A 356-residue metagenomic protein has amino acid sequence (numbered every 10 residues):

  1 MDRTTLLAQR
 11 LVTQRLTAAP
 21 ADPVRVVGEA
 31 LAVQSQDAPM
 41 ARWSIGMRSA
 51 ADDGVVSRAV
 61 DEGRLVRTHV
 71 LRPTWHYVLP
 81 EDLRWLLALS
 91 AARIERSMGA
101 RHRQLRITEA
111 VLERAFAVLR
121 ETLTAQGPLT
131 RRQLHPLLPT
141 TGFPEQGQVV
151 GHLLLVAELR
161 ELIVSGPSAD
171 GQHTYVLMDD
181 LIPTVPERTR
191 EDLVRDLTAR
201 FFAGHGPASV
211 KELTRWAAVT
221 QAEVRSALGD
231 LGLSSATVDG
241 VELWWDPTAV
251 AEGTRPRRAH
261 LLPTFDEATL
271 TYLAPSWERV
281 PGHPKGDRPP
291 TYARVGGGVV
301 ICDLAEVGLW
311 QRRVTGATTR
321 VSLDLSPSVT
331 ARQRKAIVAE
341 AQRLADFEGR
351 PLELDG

Functional and structural regions predicted by a protein language model:
M1-R132, P136-P144, R320: Phosphate-backbone binding and catalysis cores of DNA-processing enzymes
D61-V70, T74, L159-S168, G232-D239 (+1 more regions): A short, conserved structural fragment
Y77-L83, A169-R188, E242-G253: Short, cationic-aromatic polyanion-contact patches
L87-R101, D179-R200, G204, R258-T264 (+1 more regions): Short, amphipathic alpha-helical interaction segments positioned at domain boundaries
G147-R225: Loop-centered beta-sheet repeat module
G206-G253: Anionic-ligand-binding alpha/beta catalytic cores of soluble enzymes and soluble regulatory domains that recognize
L233-G286: Non-catalytic regulatory appendages
R288-G356: Glycine-rich, small/acidic residue-mixed loop/short-helix segments
